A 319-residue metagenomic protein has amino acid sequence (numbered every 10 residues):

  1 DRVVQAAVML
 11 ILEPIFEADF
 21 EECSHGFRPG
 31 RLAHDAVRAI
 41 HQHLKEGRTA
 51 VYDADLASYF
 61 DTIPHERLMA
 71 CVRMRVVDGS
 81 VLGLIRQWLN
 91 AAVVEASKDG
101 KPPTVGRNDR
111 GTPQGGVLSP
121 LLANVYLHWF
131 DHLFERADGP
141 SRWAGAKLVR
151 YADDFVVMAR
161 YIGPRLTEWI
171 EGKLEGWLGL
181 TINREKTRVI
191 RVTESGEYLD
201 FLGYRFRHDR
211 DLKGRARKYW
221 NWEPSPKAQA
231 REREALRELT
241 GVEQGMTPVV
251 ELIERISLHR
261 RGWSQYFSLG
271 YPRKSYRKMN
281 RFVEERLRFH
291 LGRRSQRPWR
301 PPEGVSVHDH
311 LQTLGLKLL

Functional and structural regions predicted by a protein language model:
A6, L10-C23: Electropositive, glycine- and tryptophan-enriched low-complexity nucleic-acid-binding patches
L10, A54-L56, R160-Y161, Y204 (+1 more regions): Residues immediately flanking
I15-F20, R48-V51, P64-R67, P103-D109 (+6 more regions): Short acidic (Asp/Glu) and glycine-rich catalytic loops that position anionic groups and cofactors
D19-C23, F27-R31, D35-T193: Conserved polymerase palm-domain catalytic core
S24, G106-T112, N221, R237-L252 (+2 more regions): Short, solvent-exposed helix-loop connector elements
Q87-N90, E95, L178-T247, H259: A conserved non-catalytic segment of reverse transcriptases and RNA-directed RNA polymerases corresponding to the late
L148-Y151, T187-S195, I256, Y276-E284 (+1 more regions): A glycine-rich phosphate-binding loop feature that marks nucleotide/adenosyl-phosphate handling sites
E284-R286, L291-L319: Extended C-terminal regions of large enzymes
